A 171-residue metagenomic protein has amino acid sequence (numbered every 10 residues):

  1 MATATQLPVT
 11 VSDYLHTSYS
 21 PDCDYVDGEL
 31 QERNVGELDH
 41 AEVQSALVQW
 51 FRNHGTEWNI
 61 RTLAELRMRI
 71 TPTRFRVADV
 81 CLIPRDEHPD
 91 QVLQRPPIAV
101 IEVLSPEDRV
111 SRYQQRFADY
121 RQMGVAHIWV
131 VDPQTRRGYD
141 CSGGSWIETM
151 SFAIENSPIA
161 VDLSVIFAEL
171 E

Functional and structural regions predicted by a protein language model:
M1-E171: Gly/Pro/Ser/Thr-rich low-complexity, intrinsically disordered segments predominantly at protein N-termini
